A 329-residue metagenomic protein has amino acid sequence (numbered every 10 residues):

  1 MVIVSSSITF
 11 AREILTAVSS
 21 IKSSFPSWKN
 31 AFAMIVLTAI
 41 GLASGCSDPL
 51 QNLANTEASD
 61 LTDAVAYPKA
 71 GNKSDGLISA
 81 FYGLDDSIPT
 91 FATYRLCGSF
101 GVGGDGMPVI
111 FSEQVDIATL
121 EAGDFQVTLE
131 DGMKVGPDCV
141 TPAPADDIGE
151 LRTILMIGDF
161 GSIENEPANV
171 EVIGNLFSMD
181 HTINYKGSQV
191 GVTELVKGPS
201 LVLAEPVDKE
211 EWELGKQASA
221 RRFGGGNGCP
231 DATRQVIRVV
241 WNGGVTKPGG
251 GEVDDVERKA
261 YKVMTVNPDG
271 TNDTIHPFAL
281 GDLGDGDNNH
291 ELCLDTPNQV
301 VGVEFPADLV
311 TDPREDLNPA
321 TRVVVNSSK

Functional and structural regions predicted by a protein language model:
V2-V4, E13: Acidic, Ala/Val/Gly-enriched low-complexity intrinsically disordered segments
F10-F32: Bacterial N-terminal signal peptides that target proteins for export
A33-G41: Bacterial N-terminal signal peptides
A43-G45: C-terminal motif of bacterial Sec signal peptides marking the signal peptidase cleavage site
S47-K329: Non-catalytic beta-sheet/beta-sandwich ligand-binding modules that flank or precede catalytic cores
